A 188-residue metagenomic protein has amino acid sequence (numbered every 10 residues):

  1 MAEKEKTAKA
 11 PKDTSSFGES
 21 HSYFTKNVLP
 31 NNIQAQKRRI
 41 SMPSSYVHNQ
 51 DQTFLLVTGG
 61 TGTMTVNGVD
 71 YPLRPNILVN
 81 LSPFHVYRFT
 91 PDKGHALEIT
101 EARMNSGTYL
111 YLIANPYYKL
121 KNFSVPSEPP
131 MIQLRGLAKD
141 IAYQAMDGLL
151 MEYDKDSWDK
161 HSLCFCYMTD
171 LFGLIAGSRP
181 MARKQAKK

Functional and structural regions predicted by a protein language model:
M1-R74: Generic protein-terminus/edge-of-domain signal
A2-N32, T90-M151, G177-A182: A hydrophobic/aromatic-rich effector-binding and dimerization subdomain of bacterial HTH-type transcriptional regulators
T53-L56, I141-G148, Y167, L171-L174: Amphipathic, well-ordered alpha-helical segments in soluble domains
V57-G59, S82, D92: A short, compositionally biased micro-patch
V79, P83-F89, Y109: Histidine-centered metal-chelating micro-motifs
G148-D159, F172-K184, K188: Basic, amphipathic alpha-helical hairpins
W158-C166: Short, solvent-exposed positions on alpha-helices
